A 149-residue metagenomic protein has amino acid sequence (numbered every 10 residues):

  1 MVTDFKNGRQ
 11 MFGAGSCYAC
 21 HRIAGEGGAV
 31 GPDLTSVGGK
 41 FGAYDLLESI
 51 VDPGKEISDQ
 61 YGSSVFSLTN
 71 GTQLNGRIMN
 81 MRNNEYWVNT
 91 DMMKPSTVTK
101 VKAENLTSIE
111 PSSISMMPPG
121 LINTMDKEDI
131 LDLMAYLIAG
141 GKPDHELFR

Functional and structural regions predicted by a protein language model:
M1, T72-Y86, T99, E104 (+2 more regions): C-terminal capping alpha-helices of c-type cytochrome domains
M1-G13, V30, F41-D45, G71-T72 (+2 more regions): Electrostatic cytochrome c docking/interface patches
G8, A14-A24, L34, L133-L137: The canonical Cys-X-X-Cys-His
A24-V30, E56, G140-E146: Inter-heme linker and motif-flanking segments adjacent to c-type heme-binding CXXCH motifs in c-type cytochromes
G27-V51, S63-P111: Gly/Gly-Pro-rich "capping" loops immediately C-terminal to redox-active cysteine motifs in periplasmic/lumenal
K40, K55-E56, D126: PAS/GAF/H-NOX family sensory domains and closely associated sensor/linker modules
Q60: Conserved active-site-adjacent core of cysteine acyl-enzyme catalytic domains
